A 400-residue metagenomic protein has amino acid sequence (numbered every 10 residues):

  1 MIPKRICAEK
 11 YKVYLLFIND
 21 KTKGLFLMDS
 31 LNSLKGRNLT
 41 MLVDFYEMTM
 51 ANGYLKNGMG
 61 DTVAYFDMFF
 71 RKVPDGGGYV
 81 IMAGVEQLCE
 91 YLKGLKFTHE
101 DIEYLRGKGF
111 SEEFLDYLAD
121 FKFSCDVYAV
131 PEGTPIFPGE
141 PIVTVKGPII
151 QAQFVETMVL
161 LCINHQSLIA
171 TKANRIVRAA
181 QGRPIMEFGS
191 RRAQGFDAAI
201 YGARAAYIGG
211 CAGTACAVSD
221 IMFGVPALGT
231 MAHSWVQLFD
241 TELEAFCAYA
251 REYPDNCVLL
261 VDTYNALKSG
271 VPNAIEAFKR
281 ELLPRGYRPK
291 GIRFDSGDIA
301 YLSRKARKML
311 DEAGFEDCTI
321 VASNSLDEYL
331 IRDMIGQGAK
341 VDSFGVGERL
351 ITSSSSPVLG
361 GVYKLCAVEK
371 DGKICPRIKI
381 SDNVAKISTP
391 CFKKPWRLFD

Functional and structural regions predicted by a protein language model:
G24-V63, K72-P74, G109, L115-V127 (+5 more regions): Buried, small/hydrophobic-residue-enriched core segments of structured protein domains
A64-A119: N-terminal, Lys/Arg-enriched amphipathic/low-complexity engagement segments that precede the first folded domain
R191, I320-E328, G347-R349: Glycine-rich beta-to-alpha transition loops that act as phosphate-gripper elements at the mouths of alpha/beta enzyme
E312-A322: Short beta-strand/loop segments at the ligand-binding rim of alpha/beta enzyme cores
K340-V358: Glycine-rich phosphate-binding active-site loops on the catalytic face of alpha/beta enzymes
T352-K373: C-terminal helical cap(s) of enzyme catalytic domains, especially alpha/beta-barrels
P376-D400: Flexible, acidic glycine-rich loops studded with aromatic residues
